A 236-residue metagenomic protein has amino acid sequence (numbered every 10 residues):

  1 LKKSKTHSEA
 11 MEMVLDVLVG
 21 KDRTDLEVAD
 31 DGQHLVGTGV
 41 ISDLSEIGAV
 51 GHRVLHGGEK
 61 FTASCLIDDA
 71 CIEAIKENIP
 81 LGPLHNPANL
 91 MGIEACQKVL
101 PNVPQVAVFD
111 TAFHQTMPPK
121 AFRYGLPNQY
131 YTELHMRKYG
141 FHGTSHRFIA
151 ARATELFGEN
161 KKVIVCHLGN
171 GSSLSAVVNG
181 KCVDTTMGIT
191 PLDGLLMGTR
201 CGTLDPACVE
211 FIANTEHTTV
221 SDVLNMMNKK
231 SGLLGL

Functional and structural regions predicted by a protein language model:
L1-S4, Q33, G188: Short glycine-rich, Thr/Ser-proximal phosphate-binding strand/loop in the N-terminal lobe of ATP-dependent enzymes
K5-E9, L66, A70, P87-M91 (+5 more regions): Conserved active-site and cofactor/substrate-binding residues in soluble primary-metabolism enzymes
H7-D25, I149-R152, C208-V209: Short, well-ordered amphipathic alpha-helical segments that serve as non-catalytic structural scaffolds within diverse
D25-H85, P104-V106, A112-A121: Short beta-strand-loop/turn "lid" adjacent to the catalytic site in phosphate-handling enzymes
A74-G92, C96, E133-M136, G143-R147: A gly/proline- and charged-residue-enriched helix-loop-helix capping module
F113-N214: Glycine-rich phosphate-binding loop of actin/hexokinase-like ATP-binding domains
T215-L236: A mobile "lid/hinge" subdomain adjacent to the ATP/sugar-phosphate binding pocket shared across diverse ATP-dependent
